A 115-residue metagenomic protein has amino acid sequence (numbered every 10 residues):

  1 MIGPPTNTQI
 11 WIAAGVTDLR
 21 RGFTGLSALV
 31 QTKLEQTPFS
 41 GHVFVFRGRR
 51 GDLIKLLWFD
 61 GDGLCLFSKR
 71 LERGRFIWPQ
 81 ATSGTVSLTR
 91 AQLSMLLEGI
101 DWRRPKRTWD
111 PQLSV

Functional and structural regions predicted by a protein language model:
M1-V115: Polybasic/polar functional segments that serve as interface/processing modules
